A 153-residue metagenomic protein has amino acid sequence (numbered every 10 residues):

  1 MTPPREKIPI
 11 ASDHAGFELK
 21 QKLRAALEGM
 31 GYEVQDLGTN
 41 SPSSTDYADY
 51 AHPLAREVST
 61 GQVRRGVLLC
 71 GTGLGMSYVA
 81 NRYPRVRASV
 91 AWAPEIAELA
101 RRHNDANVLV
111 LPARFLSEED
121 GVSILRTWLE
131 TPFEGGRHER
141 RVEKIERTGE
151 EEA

Functional and structural regions predicted by a protein language model:
P3-P4, P9-G16, P94-A153: C-terminal binding/interaction regions
K7-I8, V63-G66, R85-R87: Short active-site oxyanion
P9-G29: Glycine-rich phosphate/diphosphate-binding loop of Rossmann-like nucleotide-binding domains
K20, A51, M76, G121-V122 (+1 more regions): A general structural signal for well-ordered alpha-helical segments in protein cores
E33-S44: A short beta-strand-loop structural module common to alpha/beta enzyme folds
D49-H52, A91-A93: Charged helix-capping and loop-helix junction motifs
Y50-L68, T72: Short, structured active-site "lid" loops
L68-L69, L74-R114: Mid-chain, well-packed structural core segment of small domains
